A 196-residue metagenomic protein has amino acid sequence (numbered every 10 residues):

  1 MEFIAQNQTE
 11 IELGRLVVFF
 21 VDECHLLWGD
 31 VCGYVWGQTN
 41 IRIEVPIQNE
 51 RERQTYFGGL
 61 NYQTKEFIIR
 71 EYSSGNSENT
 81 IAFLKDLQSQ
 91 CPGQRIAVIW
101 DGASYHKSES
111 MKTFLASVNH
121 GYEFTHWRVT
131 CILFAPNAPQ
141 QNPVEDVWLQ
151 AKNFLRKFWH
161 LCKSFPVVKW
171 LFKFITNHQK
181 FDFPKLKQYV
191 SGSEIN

Functional and structural regions predicted by a protein language model:
M1-N196: Short functional hotspots at interaction and active-site rims
